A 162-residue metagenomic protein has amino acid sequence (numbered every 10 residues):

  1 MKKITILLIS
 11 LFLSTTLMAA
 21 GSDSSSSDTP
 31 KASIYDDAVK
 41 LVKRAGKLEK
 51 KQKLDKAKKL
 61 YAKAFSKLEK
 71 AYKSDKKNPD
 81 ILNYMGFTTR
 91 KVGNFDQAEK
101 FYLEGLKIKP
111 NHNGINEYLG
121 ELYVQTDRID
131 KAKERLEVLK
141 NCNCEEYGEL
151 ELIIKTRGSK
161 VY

Functional and structural regions predicted by a protein language model:
S22-Y35, K47, K133-Y162: Terminal, low-structured helical/coil segments at or just beyond the last alpha-helical repeat
K50, K91, Q125-T126, T156-K160: Register position in tetratricopeptide repeats
S74, I108, L139-C142: Structural marker of alpha-solenoid helical repeat scaffolds
N78, H112, C144-Y147: Residue-level recognition of tetratricopeptide repeat
